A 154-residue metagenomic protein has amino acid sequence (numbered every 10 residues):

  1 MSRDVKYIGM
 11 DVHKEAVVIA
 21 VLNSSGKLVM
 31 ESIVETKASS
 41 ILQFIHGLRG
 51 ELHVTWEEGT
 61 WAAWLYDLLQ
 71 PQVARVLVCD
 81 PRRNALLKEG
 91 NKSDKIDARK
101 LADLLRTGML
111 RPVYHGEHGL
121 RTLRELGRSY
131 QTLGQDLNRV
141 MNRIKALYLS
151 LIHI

Functional and structural regions predicted by a protein language model:
M1-I152: Phosphate- and other anionic-substrate recognition elements at nucleic-acid/protein interfaces
